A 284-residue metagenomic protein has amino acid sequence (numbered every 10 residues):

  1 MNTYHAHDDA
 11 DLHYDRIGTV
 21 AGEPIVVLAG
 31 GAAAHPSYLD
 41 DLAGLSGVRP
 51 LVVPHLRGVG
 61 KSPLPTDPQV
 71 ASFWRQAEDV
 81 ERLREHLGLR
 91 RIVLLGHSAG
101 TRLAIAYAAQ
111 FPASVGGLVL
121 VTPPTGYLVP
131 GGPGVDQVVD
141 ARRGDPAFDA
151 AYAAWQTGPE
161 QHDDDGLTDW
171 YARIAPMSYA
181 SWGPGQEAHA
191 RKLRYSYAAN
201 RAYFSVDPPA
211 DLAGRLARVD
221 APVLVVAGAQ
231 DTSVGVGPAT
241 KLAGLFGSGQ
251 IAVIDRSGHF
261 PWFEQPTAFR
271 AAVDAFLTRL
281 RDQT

Functional and structural regions predicted by a protein language model:
D8-P65, Q69: Conserved HGGG/HGGXW glycine-rich cap/lid loop of the alpha/beta-hydrolase fold
V52-A99, A271: Active-site loop/oxyanion-hole signature of alpha/beta-hydrolase fold enzymes
R90-G134: Conserved hydrolase catalytic core segment
L118-T157: Flexible "cap/lid" loop of the alpha/beta hydrolase fold
W155-V206: Conserved alpha/beta-hydrolase catalytic His-Asp/Glu region
V219, V225-A227: Short beta-strand/loop motif that positions the catalytic acidic residue of the alpha/beta-hydrolase fold
Q230-V234: Acidic catalytic loop of the alpha/beta-hydrolase fold
G249-T284: Catalytic active-site module of serine/aspartate enzymes centered on a nucleophile-bearing elbow/loop
